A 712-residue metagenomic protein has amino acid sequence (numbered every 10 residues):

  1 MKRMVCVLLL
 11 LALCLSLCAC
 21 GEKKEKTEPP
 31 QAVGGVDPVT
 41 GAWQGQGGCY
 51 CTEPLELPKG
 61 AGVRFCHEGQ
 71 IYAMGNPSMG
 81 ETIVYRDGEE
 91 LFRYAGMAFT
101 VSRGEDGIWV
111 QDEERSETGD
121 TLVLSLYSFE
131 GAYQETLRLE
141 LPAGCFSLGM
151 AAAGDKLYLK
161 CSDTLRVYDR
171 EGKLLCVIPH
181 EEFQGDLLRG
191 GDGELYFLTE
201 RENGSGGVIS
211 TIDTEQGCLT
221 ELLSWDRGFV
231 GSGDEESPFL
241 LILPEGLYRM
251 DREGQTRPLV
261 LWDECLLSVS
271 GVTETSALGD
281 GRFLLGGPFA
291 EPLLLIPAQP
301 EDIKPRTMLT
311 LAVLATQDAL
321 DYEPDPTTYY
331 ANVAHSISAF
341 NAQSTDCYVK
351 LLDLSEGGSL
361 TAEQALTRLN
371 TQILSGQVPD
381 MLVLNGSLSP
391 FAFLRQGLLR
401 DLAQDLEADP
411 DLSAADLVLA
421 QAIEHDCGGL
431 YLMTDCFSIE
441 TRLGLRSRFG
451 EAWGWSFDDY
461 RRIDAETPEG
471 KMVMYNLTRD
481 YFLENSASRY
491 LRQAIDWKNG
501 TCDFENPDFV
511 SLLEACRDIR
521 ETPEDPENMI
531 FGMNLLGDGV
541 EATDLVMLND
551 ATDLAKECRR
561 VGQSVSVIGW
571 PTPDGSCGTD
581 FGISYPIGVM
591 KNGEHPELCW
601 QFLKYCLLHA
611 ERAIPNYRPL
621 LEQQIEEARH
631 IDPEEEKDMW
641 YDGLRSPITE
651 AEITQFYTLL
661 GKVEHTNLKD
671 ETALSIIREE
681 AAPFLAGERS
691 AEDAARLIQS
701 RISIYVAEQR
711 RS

Functional and structural regions predicted by a protein language model:
G21-E53, L57, G62-R64, N76-P77 (+8 more regions): Conserved N-terminal structural module of periplasmic/extracytoplasmic solute-binding proteins
L148, N370-T371, P379-D380, L406-S447 (+3 more regions): A structural signal for short loop-to-beta-strand junctions that line the ligand-binding cleft of periplasmic/secreted
Y348-A415, G429, R448-F449, G537-D538 (+2 more regions): Extracytoplasmic "Venus flytrap"/periplasmic binding protein-like
F393-G397, L417-R461, N476-N499, D580-M590 (+1 more regions): Periplasmic solute-binding protein
A403-A415, R492-L513, T572-T579, N667 (+1 more regions): Short, solvent-exposed loop/beta-turn-alpha elements that line the ligand-binding surface or hinge of extracytoplasmic
K498-F531, A555-K556, S566-W570: Glycine-centered hinge/linker elements that transmit conformational signals in sensory and ligand-binding systems
C558-H630: Extracytoplasmic/periplasmic substrate-recognition and gating elements
Y617-P683, R711: Long, aromatic- and glycine/proline-rich binding clefts that accommodate carbohydrate-like moieties
